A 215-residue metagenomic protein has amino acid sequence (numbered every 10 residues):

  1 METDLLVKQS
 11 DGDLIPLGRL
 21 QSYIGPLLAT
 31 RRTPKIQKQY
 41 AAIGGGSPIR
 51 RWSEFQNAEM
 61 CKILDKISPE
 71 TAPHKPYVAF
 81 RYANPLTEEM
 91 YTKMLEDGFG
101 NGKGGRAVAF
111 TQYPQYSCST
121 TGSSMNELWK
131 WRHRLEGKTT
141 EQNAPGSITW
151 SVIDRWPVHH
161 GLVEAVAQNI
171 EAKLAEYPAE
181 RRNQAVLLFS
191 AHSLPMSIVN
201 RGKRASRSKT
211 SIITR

Functional and structural regions predicted by a protein language model:
M1-R215: Active-site-proximal alpha-helix that buttresses catalytic centers in soluble enzyme cores
